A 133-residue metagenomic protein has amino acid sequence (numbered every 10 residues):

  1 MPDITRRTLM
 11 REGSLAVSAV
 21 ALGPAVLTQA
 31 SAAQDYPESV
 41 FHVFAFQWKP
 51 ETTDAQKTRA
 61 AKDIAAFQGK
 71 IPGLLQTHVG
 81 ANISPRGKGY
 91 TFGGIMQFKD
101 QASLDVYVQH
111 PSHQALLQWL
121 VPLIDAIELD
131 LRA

Functional and structural regions predicted by a protein language model:
M1-V17: N-terminal secretory signal peptides and thylakoid transit peptides that target proteins across membranes
A16-P24: Bacterial N-terminal signal peptides
P24-F46, T52: C-terminal segment of N-terminal export signals and the immediately downstream linker at the start of the mature
L27-T28, A32, A66-T91, L123 (+1 more regions): Short, glycine- and small/hydrophobic-rich beta-strand elements in well-ordered beta-sheets
P37, T53-K57, G87-K88, Q109-H110: Solvent-exposed, acidic/flexible segments
V40-Q47, V79-V108: Short, well-ordered beta-strand segments in beta-rich or mixed alpha/beta enzyme and ligand-binding folds
T52-H78, S112-L120: Short amphipathic alpha-helical segments
M96-A133: Surface-exposed, polar helix/loop patches in the mature regions of secreted/periplasmic/lumenal proteins that form
